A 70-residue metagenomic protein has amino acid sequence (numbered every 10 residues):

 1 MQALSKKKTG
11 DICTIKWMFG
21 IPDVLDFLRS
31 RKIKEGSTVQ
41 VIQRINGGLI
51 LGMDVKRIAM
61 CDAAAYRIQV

Functional and structural regions predicted by a protein language model:
M1-V70: Compact, glycine-rich, soluble single-domain proteins
